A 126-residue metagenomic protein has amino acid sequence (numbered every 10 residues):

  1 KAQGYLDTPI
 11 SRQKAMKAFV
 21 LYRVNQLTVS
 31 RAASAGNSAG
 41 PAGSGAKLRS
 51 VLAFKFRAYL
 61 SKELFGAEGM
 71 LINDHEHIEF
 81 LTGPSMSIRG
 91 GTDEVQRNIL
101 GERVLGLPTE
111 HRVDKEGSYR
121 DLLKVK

Functional and structural regions predicted by a protein language model:
K1-K126: Alpha-helical interface subdomain recognition
